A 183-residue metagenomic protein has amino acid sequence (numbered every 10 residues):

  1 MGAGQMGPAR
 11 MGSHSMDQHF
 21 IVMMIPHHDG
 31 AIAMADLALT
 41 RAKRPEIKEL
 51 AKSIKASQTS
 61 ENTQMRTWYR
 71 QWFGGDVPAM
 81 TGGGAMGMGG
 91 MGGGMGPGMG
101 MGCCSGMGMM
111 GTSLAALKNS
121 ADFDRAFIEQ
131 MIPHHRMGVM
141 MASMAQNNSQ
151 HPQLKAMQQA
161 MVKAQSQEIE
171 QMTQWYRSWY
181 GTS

Functional and structural regions predicted by a protein language model:
M1-S183: All-alpha RGS (Regulator of G-protein Signaling) helical domain and cognate RGS-like helical scaffolds
